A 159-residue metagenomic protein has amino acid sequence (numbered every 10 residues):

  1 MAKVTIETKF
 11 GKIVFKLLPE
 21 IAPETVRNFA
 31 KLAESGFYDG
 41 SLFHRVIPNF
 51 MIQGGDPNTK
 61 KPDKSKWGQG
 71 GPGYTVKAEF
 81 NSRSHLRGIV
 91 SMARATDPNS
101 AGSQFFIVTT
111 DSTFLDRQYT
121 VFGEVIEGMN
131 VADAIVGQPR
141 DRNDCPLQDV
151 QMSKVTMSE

Functional and structural regions predicted by a protein language model:
M1-E159: Cyclophilin-like peptidyl-prolyl cis-trans isomerases
